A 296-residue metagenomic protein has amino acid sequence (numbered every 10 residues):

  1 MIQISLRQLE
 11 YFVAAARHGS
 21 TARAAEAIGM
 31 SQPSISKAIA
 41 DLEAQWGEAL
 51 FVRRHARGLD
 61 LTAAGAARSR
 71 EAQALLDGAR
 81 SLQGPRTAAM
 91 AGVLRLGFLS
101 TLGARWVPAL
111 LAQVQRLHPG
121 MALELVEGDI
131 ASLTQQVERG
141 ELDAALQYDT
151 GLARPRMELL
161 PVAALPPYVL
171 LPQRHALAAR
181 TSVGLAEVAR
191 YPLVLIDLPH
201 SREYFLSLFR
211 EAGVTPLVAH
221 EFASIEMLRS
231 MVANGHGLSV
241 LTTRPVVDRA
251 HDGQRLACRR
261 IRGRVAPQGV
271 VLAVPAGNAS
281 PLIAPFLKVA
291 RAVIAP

Functional and structural regions predicted by a protein language model:
V13-S31: Short helix-boundary/capping micro-motifs
E43-L61: A short LG(V/I)-centered, amphipathic sequence patch enriched for acidic residue(s) preceding the LG motif
Q45-W46, R68-A89: Alpha-helical linker/hinge and terminal dimerization helices associated with HTH transcriptional regulators
R57, L61-A63, R86-G103, L117-M121 (+2 more regions): Interdomain hinge and pocket-entrance segments immediately C-terminal to HTH DNA-binding domains
A91-R154: Central regulatory/effector-binding core of bacterial HTH transcription factors
R154-L160, A164-L165, E226-A276: Beta-alpha-beta core module
R156-L193: Flexible hinge/capping segments at coil-to-helix
P192-A212, T243, S280-K288: Secondary-structure junction motif
